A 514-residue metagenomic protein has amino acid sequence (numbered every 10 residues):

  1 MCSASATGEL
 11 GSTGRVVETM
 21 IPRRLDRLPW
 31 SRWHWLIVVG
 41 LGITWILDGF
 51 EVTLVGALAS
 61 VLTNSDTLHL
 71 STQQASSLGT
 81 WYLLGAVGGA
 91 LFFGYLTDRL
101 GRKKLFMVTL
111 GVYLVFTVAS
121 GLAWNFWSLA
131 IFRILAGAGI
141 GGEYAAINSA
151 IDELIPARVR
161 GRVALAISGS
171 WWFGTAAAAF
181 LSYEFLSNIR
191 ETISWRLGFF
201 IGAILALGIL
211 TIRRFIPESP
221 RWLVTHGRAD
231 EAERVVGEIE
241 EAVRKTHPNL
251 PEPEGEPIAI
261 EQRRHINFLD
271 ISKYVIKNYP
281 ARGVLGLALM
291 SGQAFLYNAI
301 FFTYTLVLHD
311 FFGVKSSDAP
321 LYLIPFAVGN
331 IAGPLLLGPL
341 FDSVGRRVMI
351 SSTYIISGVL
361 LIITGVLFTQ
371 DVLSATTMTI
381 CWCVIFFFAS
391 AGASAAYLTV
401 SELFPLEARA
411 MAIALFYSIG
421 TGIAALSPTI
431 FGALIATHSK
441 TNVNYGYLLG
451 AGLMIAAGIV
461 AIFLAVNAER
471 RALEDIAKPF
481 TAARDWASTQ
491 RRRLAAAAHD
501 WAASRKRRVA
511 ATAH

Functional and structural regions predicted by a protein language model:
C2-H514: Transmembrane-helix signature of 12-pass secondary carriers
